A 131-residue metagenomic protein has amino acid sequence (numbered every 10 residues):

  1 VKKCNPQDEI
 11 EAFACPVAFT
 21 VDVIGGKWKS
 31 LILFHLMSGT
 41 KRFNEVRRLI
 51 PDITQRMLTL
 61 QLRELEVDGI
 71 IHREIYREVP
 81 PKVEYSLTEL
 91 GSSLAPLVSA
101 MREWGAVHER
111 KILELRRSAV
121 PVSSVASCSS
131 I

Functional and structural regions predicted by a protein language model:
V1-A12, V67, H72, E89-I131: C-terminal regulatory/oligomerization modules of transcriptional regulators
D8-M57, R77-E78, E84, L115: N-terminal helix-turn-helix DNA-binding core of bacterial DNA-binding proteins
Q61: Residues within the DNA-recognition helix of helix-turn-helix
E66-S86: Beta-hairpin "wing" of winged helix-turn-helix
